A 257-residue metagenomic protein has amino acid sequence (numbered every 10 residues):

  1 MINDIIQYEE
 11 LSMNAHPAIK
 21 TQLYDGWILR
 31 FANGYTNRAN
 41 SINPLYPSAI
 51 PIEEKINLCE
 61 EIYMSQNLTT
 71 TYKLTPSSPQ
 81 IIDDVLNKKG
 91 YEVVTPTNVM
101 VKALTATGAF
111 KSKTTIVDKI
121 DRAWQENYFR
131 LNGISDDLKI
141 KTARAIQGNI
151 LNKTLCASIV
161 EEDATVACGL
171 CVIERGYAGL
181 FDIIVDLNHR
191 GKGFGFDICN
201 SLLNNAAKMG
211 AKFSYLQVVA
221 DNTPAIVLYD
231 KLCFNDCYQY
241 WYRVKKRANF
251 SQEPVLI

Functional and structural regions predicted by a protein language model:
M1-E9, T97, T107-T142, V160 (+1 more regions): Short amphipathic alpha-helix that is part of the acyltransferase structural core
M1-S65, S78-P79, D83, D137-L138 (+1 more regions): N-terminal charged segments
I50-T114, K119-R122, R243-V244: Acyl-donor-binding surface of acyltransferase catalytic domains
I52-E60, D182-V185, G191-N204, K208 (+2 more regions): Conserved acetyl-CoA-binding loop-helix of GNAT-fold acetyltransferases
Q66-T75, A206-Q217: Conserved GNAT acetyl-CoA-binding A-motif
K73-Q80, L216-I226, R243-A248: Conserved beta-strand-loop-alpha-helix junction that forms the acyl-donor binding cleft
P79-V93, F196, A220-Q239: Conserved active-site alpha-helix within GNAT-family acetyltransferase domains
K139-D186: A conserved beta-strand-loop-helix scaffold within acyl/acetyltransferase catalytic domains
